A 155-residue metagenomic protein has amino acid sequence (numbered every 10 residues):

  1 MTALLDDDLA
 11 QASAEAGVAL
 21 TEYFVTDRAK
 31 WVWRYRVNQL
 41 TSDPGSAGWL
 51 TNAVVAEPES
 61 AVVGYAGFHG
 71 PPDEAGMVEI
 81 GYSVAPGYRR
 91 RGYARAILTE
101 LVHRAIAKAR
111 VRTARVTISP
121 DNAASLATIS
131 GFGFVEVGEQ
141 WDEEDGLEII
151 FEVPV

Functional and structural regions predicted by a protein language model:
M1-E79, R104, K108, V137-V155: GNAT-family acyltransferases
V55, G81-R90, S119: A short, internal acetyl-CoA/4′-phosphopantetheine-binding micro-motif in the GNAT/acyltransferase core
E79, S83, A96, T113 (+1 more regions): Amphipathic alpha-helical recognition patches that constitute DNA-binding helices
Y88, G92-L101: Conserved acetyl-CoA pyrophosphate-binding loop and the N-cap/start of the following alpha-helix in GNAT-like
V116-L126, E144: Conserved beta-strand-loop-alpha-helix junction that forms the acyl-donor binding cleft
